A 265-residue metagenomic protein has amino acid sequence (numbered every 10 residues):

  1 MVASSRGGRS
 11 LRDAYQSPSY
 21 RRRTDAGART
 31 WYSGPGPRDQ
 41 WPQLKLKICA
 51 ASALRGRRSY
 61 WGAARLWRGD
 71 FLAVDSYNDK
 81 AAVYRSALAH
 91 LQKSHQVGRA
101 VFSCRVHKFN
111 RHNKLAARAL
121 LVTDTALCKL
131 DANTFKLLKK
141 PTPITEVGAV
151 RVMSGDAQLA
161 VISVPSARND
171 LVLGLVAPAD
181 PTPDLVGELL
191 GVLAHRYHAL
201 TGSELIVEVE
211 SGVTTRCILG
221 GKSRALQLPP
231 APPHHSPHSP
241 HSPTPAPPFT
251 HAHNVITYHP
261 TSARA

Functional and structural regions predicted by a protein language model:
M1-R118, T123-A265: Eukaryotic phosphoinositide-binding membrane-targeting regions
